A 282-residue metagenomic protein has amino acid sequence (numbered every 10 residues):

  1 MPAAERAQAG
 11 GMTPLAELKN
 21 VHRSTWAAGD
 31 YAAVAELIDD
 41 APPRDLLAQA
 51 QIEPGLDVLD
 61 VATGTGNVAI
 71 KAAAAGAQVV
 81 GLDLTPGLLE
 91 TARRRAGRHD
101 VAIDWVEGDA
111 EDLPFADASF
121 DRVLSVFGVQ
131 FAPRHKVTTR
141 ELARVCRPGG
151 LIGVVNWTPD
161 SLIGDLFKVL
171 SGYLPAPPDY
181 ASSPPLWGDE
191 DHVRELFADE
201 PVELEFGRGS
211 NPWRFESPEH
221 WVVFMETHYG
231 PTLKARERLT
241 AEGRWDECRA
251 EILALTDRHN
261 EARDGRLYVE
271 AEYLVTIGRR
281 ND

Functional and structural regions predicted by a protein language model:
G10-L56, N67, T91, V222: Conserved class I S-adenosyl-L-methionine
D57-L113, R122, V137: Class I SAM-dependent methyltransferase SAM/SAH-binding core
T65, L186-D282: Conserved Class I S-adenosyl-L-methionine
D121-H135: A short SAM/SAH-binding and catalytic strip from SAM-dependent methyltransferases
K136, A143, R147-P218, T232 (+1 more regions): Conserved catalytic/acceptor-binding region of the Class I
